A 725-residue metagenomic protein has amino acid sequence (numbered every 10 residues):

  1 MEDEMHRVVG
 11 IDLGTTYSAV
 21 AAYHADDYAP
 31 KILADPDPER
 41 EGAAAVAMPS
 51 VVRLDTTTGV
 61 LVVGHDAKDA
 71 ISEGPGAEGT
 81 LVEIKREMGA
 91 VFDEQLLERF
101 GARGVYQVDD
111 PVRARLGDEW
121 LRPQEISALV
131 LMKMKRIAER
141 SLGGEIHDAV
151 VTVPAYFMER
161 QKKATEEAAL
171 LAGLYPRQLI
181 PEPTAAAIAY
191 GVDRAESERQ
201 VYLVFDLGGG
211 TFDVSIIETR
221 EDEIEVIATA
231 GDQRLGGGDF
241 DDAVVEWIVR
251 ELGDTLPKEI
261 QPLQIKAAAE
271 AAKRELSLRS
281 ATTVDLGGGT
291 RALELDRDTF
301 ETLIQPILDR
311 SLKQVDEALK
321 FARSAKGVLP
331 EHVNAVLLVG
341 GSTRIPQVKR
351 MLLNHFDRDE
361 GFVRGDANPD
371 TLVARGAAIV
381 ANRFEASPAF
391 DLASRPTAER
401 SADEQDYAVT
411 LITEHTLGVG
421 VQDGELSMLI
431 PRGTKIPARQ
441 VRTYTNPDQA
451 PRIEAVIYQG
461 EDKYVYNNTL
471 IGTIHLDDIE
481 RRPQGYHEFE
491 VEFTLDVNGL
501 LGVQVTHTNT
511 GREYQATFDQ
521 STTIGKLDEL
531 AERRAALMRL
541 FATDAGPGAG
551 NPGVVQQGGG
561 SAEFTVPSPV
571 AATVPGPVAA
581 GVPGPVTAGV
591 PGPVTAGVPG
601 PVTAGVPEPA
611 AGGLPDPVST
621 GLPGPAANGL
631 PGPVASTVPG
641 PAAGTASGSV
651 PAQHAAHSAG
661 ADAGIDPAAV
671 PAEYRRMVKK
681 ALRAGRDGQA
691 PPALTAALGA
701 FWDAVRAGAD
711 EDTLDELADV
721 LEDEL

Functional and structural regions predicted by a protein language model:
M1-L96, W120, A138-L725: Oxyanion-binding/catalytic loops of NTP- or PPi-dependent enzymes
E94-A114: Signature of the cytosolic headpiece of P-type E1-E2 ATPases
A128: Conserved, well-structured core segments
M134-K135: Structured alpha-helical segments in the cores of large, soluble enzyme domains
